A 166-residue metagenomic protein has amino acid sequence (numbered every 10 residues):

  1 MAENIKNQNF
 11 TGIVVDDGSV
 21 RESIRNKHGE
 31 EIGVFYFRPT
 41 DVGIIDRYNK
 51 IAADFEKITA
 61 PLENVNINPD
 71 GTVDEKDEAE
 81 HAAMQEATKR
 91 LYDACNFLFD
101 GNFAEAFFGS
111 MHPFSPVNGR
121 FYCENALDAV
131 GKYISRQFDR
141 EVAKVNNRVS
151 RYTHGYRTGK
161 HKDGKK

Functional and structural regions predicted by a protein language model:
M1, G71-T72, N96-F97: Generic detector of short, locally flexible boundary/turn motifs and exposed helical patches
M1-K57, R148-G159, D163-K166: Short, charged/polar N-terminal "headpieces" of proteins
D17, D77-E80, F114-N118: N-proximal short alpha-helices
S23-N26, D54-V65, N96-F103: Short, compositionally biased low-complexity segments
E30, V34-F37, V73-D74, E86 (+2 more regions): Generic signal for short, ordered secondary-structure residues within or immediately flanking folded domains
D41-A83, A87: Acidic, aromatic-enriched beta-alpha/helix-loop junctions
D93, F97-K166: C-terminal charged interaction modules
